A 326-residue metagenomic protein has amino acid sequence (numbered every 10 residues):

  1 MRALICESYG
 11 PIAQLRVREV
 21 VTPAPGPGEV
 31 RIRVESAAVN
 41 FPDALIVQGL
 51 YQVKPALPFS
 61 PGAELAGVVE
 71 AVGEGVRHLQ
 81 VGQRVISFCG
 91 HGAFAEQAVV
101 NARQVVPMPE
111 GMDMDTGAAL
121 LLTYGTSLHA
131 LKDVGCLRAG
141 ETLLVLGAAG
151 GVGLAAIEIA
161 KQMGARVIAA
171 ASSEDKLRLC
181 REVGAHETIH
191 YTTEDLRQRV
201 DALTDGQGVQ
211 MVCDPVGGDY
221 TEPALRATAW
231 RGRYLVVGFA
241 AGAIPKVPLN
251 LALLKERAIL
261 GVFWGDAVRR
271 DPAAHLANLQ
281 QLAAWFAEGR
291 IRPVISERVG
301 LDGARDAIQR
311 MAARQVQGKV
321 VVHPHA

Functional and structural regions predicted by a protein language model:
V21-A38, L50-G92: Glycine-rich beta-strand-centered segment in the early N-terminal region that forms part of a ligand/cofactor-binding
R33, L45, R84-G147, E182: NAD(P)H dinucleotide-binding glycine-rich loop of Rossmann-like/cofactor-binding domains, especially the beta1-alpha1
Q80, A118-E194: Mid-domain Rossmann-like dinucleotide-binding core that forms the NAD(H)/NADP(H) cofactor-binding site
R84, T142, R166, G232-R233 (+1 more regions): Short glycine-centered segments of the SAM/dcSAM-binding site in methyltransferase folds
A93-E96, A171-L179, I244-L249: Short, glycine/polar-rich helix-capping loops at beta-to-alpha or helix-loop-helix junctions that flank or form
D195-G206: Short amphipathic alpha-helix with an adjacent loop that forms part of the alpha/beta core around
D219-I291, H323-A326: Glycine-rich phosphate-binding loop and adjacent beta-alpha segment of Rossmann(oid) nucleotide-cofactor-binding
A283, E288-E297, R305-A326: C-terminal capping/lid region of NAD(P)-dependent oxidoreductase domains
